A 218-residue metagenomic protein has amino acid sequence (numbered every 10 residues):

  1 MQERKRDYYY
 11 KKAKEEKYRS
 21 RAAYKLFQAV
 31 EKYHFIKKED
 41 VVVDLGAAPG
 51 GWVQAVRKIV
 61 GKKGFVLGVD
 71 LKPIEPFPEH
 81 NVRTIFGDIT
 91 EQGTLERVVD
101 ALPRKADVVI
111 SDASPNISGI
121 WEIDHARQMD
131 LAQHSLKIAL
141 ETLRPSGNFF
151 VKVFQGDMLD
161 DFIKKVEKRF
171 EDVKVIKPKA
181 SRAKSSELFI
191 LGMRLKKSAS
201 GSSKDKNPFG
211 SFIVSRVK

Functional and structural regions predicted by a protein language model:
M1-Y24, Q28-F35, K164-E167, S181-K218: SAM/dcSAM-binding transferase cores
E31-K37, I59, L102-P103, E141-T142: Glycine-rich helix-loop-beta junction characteristic of Rossmann-like nucleotide cofactor-binding loops
K38-A48: Conserved class I S-adenosyl-L-methionine
D40, G64, G147: Glycine-centered, small-residue-biased loops immediately flanking beta-strands in adenine/cofactor-binding cores
V43, E75-V82, V109, I120-A199: C-terminal substrate-binding/active-site "lid" region of AdoMet-derived donor-dependent transferases
P49-G61: Conserved SAM-binding loop of SAM-dependent methyltransferases across substrates and taxa, primarily the Class I
K63-F65, D172: Residues at the starts of beta-strands that form the adenosine-phosphate
V69-S118: S-adenosyl-L-methionine
